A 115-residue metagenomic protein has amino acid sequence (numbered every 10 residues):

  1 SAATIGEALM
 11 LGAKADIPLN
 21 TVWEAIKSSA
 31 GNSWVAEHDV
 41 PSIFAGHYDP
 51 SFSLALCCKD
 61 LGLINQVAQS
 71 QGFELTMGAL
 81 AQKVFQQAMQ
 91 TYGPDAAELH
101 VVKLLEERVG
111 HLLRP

Functional and structural regions predicted by a protein language model:
S1-R108: Helical "substrate-binding/catalytic lid" subdomain of Rossmann-like NAD(P)-dependent dehydrogenases/reductases
L112-P115: ATP-dependent carboxylate/acyl-activation modules
